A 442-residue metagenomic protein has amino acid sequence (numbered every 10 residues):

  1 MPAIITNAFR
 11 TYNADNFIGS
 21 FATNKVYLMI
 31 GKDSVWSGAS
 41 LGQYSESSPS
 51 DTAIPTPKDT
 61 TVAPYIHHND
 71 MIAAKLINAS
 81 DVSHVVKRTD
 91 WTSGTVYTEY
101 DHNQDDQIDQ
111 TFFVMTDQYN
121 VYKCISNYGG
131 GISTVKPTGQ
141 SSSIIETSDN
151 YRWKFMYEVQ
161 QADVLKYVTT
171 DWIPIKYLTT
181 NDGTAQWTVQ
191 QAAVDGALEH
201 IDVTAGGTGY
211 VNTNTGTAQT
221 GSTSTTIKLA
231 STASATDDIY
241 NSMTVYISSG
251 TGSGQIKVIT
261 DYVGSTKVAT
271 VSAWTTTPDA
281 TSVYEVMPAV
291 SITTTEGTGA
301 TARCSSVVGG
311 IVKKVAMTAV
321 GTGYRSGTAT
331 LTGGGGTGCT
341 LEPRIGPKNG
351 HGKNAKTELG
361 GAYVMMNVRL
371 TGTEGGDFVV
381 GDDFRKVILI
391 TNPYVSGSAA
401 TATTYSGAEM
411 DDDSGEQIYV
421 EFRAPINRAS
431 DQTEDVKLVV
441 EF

Functional and structural regions predicted by a protein language model:
M1-D195, T340: Tryptophan-rich substrate-binding surfaces of secreted polymer-degrading and adhesive proteins
T11-F17, P137-I144, T270-T276, P288-T293 (+1 more regions): Intrinsically disordered, low-complexity boundary segments flanking structured domains
A74, V82, R88, G94-Q107 (+4 more regions): Short, surface-exposed secondary-structure edge patches
D109-C124, Y240-S248, K257, Y284: Short hydrophobic/aromatic-rich beta-strand motifs
D117, G250, Y262-G264: A short, compositionally biased micro-patch
N120-G129, Q255-Y262, C304: Short beta-strand-centered aromatic/proline hotspots
G129-I145, V263-T276, K313-A316: Short, solvent-exposed secondary-structure boundary/capping segments
D149-T225, L229-G250, T260, T270-S272 (+1 more regions): Conserved, function-critical positions that sit in or immediately flank catalytic and ligand-binding motifs
